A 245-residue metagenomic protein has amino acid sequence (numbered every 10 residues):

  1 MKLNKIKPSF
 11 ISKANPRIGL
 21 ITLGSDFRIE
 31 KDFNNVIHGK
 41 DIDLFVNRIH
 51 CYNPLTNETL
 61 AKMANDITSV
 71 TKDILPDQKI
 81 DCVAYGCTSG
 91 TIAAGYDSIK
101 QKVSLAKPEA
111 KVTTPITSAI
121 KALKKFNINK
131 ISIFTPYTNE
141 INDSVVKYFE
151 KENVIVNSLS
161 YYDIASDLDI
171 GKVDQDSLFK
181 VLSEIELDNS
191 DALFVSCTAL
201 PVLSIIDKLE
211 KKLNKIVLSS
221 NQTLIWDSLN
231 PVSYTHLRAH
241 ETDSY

Functional and structural regions predicted by a protein language model:
K2-S69, F134, N139-N142, V146-D174: N-terminal glycine-rich anion-binding loop in soluble enzyme alpha/beta folds
N65-Q78, K180-N189: Short, well-structured alpha-helical segments in soluble
D81-G86, S132-I133, S190-C197: Periplasmic-binding protein-like
C82-G86, I92-A106: Glycine/small-residue-rich loop that forms an oxyanion/phosphate-binding "nest" at active or ligand-binding sites
I99-A106, A110-D167, R238: Conserved beta-alpha
K180-L209, L224-I225: Hydrophobic alpha-helical
V217-Y234: Short, flexible loop segments at boundaries between secondary-structure elements
T235-T242: Conserved small/polar residues in nucleotide/adenosyl-binding loops
